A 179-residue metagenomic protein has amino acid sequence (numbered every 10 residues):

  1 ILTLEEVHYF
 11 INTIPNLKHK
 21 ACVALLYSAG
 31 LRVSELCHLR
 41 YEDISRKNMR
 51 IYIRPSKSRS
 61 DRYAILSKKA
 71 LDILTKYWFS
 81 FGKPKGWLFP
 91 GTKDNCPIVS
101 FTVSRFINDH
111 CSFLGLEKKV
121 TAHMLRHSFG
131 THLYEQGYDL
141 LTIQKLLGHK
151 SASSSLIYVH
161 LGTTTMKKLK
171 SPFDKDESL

Functional and structural regions predicted by a protein language model:
I1-L179: Conserved catalytic core of the tyrosine transesterase superfamily
